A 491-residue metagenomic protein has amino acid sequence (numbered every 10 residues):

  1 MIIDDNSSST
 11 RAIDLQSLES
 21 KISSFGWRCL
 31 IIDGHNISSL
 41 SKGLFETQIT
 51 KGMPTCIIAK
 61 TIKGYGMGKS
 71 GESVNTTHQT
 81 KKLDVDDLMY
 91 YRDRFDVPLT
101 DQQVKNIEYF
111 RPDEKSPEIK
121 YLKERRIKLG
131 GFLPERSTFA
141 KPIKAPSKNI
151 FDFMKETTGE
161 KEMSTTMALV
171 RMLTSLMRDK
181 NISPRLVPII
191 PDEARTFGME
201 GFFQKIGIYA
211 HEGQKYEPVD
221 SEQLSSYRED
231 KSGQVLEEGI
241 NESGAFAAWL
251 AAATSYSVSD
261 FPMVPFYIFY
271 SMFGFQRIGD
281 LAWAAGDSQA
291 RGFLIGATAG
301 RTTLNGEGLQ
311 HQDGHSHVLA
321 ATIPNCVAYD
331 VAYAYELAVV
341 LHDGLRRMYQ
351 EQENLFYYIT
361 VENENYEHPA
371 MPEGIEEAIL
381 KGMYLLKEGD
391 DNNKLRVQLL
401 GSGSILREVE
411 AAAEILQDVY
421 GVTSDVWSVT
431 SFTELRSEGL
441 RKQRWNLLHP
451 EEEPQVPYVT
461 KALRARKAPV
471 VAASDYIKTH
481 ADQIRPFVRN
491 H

Functional and structural regions predicted by a protein language model:
M1-P112, L224, T302-H311, A321 (+3 more regions): Thiamine diphosphate
S20, W27, I31, E108-P369 (+5 more regions): Thiamine diphosphate
